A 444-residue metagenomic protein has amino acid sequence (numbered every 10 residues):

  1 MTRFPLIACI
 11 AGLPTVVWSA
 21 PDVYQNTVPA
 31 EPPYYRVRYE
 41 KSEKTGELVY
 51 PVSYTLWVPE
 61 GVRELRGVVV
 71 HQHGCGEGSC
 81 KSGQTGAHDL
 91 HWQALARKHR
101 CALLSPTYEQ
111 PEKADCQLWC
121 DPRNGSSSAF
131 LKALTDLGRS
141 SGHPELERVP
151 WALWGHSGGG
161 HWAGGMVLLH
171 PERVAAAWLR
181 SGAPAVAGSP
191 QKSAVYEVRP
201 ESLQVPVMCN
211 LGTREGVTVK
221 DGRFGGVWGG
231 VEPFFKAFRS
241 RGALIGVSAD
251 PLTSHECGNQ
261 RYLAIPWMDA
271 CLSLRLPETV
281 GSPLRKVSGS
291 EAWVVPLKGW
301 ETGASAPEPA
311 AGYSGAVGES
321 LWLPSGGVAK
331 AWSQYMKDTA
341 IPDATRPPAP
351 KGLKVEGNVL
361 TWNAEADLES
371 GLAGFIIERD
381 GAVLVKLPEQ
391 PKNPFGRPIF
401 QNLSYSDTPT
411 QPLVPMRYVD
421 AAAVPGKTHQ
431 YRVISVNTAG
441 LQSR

Functional and structural regions predicted by a protein language model:
W18-V68, H99, W151-M166, H170 (+1 more regions): A domain-start/cap signature at the N-terminus of enzymes
V62-A114, V186-A187, V217-V219: Short substrate-entry loop that stabilizes the transition state in hydrolases
L118-E145: Alpha/beta-hydrolase active-site loop
A175-Y262: The feature captures the conserved acid-bearing segment of alpha/beta-hydrolase catalytic domains
R241-A243, P251-K351: Alpha/beta-hydrolase-fold serine-hydrolase catalytic core, especially in secreted/extracellular enzymes
S333-G371, P425, A439-R444: Pro/Thr/Ser/Gly-rich low-complexity, intrinsically disordered linker/stalk tracts
G374-G426: Recognizes extended acidic, P/S/T-rich segments that occur within or adjacent to Ig-like beta-sandwich modules
D420-L441: Beta-strand-rich modules
